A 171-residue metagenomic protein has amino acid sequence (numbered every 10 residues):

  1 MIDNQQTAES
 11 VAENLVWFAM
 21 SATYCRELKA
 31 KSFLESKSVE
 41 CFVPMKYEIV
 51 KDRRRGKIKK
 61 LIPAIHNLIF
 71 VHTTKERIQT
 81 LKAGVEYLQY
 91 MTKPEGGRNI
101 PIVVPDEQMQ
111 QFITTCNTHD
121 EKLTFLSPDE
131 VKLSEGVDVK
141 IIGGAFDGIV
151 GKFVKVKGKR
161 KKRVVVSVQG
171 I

Functional and structural regions predicted by a protein language model:
M1-D138, V154-I171: Acidic-enriched and Gly/Ser
L133, I141-V150: Short coil-to-beta-strand transition motifs
